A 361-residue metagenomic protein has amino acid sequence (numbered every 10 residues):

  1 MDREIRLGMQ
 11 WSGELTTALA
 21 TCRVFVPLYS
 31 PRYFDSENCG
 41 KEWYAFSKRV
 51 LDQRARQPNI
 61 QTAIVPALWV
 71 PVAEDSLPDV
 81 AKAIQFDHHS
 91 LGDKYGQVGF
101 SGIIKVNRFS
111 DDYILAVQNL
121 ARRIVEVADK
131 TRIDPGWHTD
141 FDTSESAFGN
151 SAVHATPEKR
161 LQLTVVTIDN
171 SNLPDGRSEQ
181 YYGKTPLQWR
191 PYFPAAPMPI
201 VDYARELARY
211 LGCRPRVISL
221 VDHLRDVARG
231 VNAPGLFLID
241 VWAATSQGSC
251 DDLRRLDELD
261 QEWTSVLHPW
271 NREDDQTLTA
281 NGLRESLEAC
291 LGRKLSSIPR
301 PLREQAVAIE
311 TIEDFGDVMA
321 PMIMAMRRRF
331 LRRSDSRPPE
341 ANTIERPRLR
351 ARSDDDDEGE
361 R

Functional and structural regions predicted by a protein language model:
M1-E4, T62-V70: Extended hydrophobic secondary-structure segments that form protein cores and membrane-embedded regions
A18-L19: Structural alpha-helical scaffold elements that stabilize or flank donor/cofactor-binding regions in carbohydrate
C22: An anion/phosphate-binding loop that grips the pyrophosphate of nucleotide cofactors and donors
P31-Q53, A244-D252: Conserved TIR/SEFIR loop-to-helix hotspot centered on a Trp-containing motif with a nearby acidic residue
L51-T62: Short mixed-charge
Q61, V70-P234, I239-R361: C-terminal interaction surface of TIR/SEFIR-family domains
